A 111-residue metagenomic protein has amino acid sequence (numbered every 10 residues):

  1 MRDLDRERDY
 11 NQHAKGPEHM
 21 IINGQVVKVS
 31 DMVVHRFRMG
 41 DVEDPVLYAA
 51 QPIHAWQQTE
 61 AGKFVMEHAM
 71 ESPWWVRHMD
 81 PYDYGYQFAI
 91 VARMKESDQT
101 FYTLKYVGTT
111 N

Functional and structural regions predicted by a protein language model:
R2-D83: Structured alpha/beta or helical-core interaction and ligand-binding surfaces enriched in interleaved
D80-N111: Short, compact, well-ordered microdomains
